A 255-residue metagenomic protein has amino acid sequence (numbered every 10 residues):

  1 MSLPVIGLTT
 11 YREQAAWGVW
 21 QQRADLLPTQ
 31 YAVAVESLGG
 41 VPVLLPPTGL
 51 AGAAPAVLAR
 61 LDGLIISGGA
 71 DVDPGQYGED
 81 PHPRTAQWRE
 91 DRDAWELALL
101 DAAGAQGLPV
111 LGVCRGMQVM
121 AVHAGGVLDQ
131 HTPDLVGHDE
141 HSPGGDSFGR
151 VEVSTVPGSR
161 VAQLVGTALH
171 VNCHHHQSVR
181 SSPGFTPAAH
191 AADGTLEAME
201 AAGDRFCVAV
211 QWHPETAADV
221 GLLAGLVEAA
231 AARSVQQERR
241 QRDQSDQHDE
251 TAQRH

Functional and structural regions predicted by a protein language model:
M1-L111, V122, D129, P133-R160 (+5 more regions): N-terminal beta1-alpha1 cap of cysteine-dependent amidohydrolase-like domains
C114: Conserved G/P- and acidic residue-centered "switch" motifs that form tight phosphate/ATP-binding loops in soluble
M117-V119: Hydrophobic, aromatic-enriched interface-forming segments
V208-W212: Active-site-proximal beta-strand elements of phosphoester/diester hydrolases
